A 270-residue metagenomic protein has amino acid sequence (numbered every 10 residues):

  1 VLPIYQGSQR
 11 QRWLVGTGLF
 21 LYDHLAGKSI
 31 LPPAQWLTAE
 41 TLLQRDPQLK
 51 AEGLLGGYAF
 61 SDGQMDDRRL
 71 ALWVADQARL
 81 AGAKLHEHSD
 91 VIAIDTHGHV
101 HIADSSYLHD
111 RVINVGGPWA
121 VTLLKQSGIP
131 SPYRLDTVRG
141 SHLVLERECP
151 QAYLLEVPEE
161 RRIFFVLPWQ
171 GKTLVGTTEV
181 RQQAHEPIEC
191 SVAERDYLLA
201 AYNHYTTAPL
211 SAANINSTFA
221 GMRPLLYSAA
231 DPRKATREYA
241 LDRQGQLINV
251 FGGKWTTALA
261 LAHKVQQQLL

Functional and structural regions predicted by a protein language model:
V1-R45, F164: Dinucleotide-binding Rossmann-like beta1-alpha1 core, especially the glycine-rich loop that anchors the ADP
P3, D23-L25, L43-A81, Y107 (+2 more regions): Helix-loop-beta segment of a Rossmann-like dinucleotide-binding subdomain
L25, D46-L49, S127, T206 (+1 more regions): A broad structural signal for alpha-helix termini and local helix breaks/kinks
K28, A81, W119, Y205: Change "in soluble alpha/beta enzymes" to "in soluble alpha/beta proteins
Y58-H101, S106-R111, A258-A262, Q266: Helical element adjacent to the flavin cofactor pocket in flavoenzyme catalytic cores
R69, Q77, T122, P130-L174 (+1 more regions): C-terminal catalytic lobe of FAD-dependent flavoproteins
N114-I129: Flavin (primarily FAD) binding-site architecture
